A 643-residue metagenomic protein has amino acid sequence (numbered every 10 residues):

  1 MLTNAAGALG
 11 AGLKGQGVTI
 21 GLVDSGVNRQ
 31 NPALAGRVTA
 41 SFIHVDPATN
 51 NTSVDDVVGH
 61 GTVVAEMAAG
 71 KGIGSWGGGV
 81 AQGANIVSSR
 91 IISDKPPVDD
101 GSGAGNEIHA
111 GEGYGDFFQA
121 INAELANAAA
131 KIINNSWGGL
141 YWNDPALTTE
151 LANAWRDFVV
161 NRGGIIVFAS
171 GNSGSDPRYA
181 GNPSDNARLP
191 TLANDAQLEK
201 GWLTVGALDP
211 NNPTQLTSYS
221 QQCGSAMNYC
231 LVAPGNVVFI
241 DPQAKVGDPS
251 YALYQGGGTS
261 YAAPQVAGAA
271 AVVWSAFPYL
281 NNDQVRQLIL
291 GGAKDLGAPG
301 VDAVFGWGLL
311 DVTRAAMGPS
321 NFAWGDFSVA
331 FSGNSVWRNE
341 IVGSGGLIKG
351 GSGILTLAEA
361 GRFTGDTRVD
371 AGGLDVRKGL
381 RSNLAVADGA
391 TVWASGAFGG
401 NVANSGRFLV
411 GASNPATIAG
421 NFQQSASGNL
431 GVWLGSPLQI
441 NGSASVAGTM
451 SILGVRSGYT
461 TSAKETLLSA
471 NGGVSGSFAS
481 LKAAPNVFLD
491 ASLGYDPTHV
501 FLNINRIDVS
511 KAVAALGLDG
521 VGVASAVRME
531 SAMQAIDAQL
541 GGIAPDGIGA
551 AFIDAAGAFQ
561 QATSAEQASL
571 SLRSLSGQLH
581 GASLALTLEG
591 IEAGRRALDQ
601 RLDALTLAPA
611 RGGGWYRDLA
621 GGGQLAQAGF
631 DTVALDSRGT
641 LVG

Functional and structural regions predicted by a protein language model:
M1-N4, I132-N134, W202-T204, F277-N339 (+1 more regions): C-terminal subdomain of the subtilisin-like protease fold in secreted/lumenal serine endopeptidases
A6-F42, A48-G113, A128, N161 (+3 more regions): Subtilisin-like serine protease catalytic core
G15-Q16, K71, I91-E199, K245-A263: Substrate-binding/access-modulating region of protease and related hydrolase catalytic domains
D24, P32, R188-A271, S275: Extracellular S/T/G-rich loop segment that most often corresponds to the catalytic His/Ser-adjacent loop
K245-G247, A252-S260, P264-S275, N321-A385 (+2 more regions): Extracellular repeat-rich scaffold modules on cell surfaces
A360, G420-Q423, S457-A512, I543-P545 (+4 more regions): Solvent-exposed adhesion/ligand-recognition segments of exported proteins
A387-K464: Extracellular beta-strand/loop-rich repeat segments of large surface/secreted proteins
I536-G643: Outer membrane beta-barrel translocator domains of Type V secretion systems
